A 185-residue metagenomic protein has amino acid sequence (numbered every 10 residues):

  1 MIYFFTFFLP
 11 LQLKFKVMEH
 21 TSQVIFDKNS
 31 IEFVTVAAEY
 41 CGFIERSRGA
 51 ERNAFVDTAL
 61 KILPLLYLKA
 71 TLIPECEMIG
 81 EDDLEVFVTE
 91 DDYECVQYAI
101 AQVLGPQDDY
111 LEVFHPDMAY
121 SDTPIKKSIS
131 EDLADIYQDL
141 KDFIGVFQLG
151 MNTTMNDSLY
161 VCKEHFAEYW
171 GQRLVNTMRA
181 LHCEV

Functional and structural regions predicted by a protein language model:
M1-V17: N-terminal amphipathic/basic-hydrophobic helices that include classical n-h-c signal peptides and signal-anchor
F4-T6, H20-T21, P124-K127, D135 (+1 more regions): Acidic, proline/glycine-rich low-complexity IDRs
Q12, K16-Q23, D27, G49 (+8 more regions): A near-ubiquitous, low-amplitude feature marking generic local secondary-structure context
E19, V24-I25, I31-T89: N-terminal interaction modules that seed assembly of large macromolecular complexes
T21-E45, D108-E131: Solvent-exposed, charged interface segments at domain starts and junctions
E32-E39, T58-L65, K69, C95 (+8 more regions): Charged, amphipathic alpha-helical oligomerization/scaffolding segments
Y40-A50, L65-C76, V103-P106, Y110 (+7 more regions): Surface-exposed polar/charged interaction patches
E75-F143: Long amphipathic alpha-helical segments
